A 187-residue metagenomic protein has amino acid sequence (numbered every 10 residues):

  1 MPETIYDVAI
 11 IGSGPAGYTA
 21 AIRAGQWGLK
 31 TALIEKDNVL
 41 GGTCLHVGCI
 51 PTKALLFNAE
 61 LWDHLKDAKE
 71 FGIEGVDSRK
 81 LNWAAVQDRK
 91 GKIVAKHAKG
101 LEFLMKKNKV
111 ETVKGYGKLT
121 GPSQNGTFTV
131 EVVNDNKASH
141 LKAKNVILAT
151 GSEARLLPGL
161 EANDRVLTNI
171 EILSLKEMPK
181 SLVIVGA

Functional and structural regions predicted by a protein language model:
P2-G14, K180-V185: Beta1/beta-strand and adjacent pyrophosphate-binding region of the FAD-binding site in flavoprotein oxidoreductases
P2-Y6, I22-L29, E35-M178: Glycine-rich flavin
I11, I34-E35: The conserved SAM/SAH-binding core of class I Rossmann-like methyltransferase domains, concentrating on the hydrophobic
G17: N-terminal Rossmann-fold NAD(P) dinucleotide-binding loop
F103, I184-A187: Short flexible/disordered coil segments
